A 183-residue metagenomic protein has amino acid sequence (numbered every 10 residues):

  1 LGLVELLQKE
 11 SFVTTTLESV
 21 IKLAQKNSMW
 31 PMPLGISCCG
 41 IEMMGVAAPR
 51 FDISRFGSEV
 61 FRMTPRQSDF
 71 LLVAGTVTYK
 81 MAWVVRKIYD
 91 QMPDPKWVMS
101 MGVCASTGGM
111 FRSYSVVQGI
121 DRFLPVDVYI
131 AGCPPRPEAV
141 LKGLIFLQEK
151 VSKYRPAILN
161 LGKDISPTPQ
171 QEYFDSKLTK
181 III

Functional and structural regions predicted by a protein language model:
L1-G2, P93, A105, G109-R112 (+2 more regions): Small-residue-rich alpha-helical packing segments, especially N-terminal targeting/signal peptides and transmembrane
L1-Q67: N-terminal, charge-rich interaction modules
E18, A82, R86, L141-Q148: Predominant activation on well-ordered alpha-helical scaffold segments within soluble catalytic domains
A24, Y89-P93, Q148-V151: Structural signal for hydrophobic packing residues in well-ordered secondary-structure cores of soluble enzyme domains
P31-P33, P65, P93-P95, P125 (+2 more regions): Proline-rich intrinsically disordered, low-complexity coils
I41, V77, I145: Residue-level marker of positions within ordered structural domains that often coincide with functionally constrained
M44-F51, R55-F123, I130-A139: Cofactor-cradling patches in redox/metallo enzymes
I120-I183: C-terminal functional extensions of proteins
